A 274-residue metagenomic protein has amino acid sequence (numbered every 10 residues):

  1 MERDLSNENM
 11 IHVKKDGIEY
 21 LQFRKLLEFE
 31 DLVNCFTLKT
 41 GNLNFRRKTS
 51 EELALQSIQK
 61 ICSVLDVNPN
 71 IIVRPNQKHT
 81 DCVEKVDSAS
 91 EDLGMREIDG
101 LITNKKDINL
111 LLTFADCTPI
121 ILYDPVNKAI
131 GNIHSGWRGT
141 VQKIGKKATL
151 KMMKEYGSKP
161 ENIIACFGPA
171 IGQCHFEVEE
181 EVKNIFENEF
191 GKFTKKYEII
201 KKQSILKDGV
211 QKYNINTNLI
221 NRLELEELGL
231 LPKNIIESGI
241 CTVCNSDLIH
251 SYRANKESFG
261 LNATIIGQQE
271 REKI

Functional and structural regions predicted by a protein language model:
M1-I274: Active-site microenvironment for binding and transforming phosphate-containing groups
